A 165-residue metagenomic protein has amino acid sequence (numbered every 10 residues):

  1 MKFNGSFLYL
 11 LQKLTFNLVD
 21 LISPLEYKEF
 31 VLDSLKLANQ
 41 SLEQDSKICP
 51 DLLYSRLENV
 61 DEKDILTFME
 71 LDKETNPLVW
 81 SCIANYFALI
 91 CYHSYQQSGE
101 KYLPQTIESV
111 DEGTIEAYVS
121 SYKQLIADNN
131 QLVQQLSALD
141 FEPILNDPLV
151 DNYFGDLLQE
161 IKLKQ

Functional and structural regions predicted by a protein language model:
M1-Q131, L145: Structured binding/interaction patches within domain cores
S121-L125, N129-Q165: Charge-dense, extended regions
